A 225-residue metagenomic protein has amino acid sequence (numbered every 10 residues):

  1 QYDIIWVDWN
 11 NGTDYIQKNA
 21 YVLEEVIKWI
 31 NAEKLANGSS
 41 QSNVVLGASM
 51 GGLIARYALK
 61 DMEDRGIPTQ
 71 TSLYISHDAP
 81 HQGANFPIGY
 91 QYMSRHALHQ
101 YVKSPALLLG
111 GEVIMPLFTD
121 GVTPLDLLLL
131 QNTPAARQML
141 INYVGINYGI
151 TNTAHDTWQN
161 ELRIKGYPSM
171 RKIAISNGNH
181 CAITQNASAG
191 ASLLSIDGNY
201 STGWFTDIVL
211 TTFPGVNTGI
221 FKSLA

Functional and structural regions predicted by a protein language model:
Q1-W6: Short, surface-exposed "cap/lid" segments of acyl-processing enzymes
V7, H77, I175: Short glycine/serine/threonine-enriched helix-capping/active-site loop that flanks the nucleotide-sugar donor pocket
W9-E25: Catalytic nucleophile-loop/oxyanion-hole region of alpha/beta-hydrolase and closely related hydrolase-like folds
A20-Y148, A154-Q159, H180-L224: Serine-dependent carboxylesterase/thioesterase catalytic core of lipase-like alpha/beta-hydrolase/SGNH enzymes
R163-I175, H180-N186: Extended ligand-binding clefts on enzyme/binding-domain cores
